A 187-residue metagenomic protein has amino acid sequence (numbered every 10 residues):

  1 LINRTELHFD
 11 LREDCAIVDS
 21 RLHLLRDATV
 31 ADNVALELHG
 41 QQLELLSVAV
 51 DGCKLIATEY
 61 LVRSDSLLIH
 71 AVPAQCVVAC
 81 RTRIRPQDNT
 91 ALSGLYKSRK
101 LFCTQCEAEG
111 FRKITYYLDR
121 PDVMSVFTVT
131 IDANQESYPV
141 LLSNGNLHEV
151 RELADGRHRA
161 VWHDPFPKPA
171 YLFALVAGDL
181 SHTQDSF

Functional and structural regions predicted by a protein language model:
L1-F187: Acidic/His-enriched low-complexity segments
